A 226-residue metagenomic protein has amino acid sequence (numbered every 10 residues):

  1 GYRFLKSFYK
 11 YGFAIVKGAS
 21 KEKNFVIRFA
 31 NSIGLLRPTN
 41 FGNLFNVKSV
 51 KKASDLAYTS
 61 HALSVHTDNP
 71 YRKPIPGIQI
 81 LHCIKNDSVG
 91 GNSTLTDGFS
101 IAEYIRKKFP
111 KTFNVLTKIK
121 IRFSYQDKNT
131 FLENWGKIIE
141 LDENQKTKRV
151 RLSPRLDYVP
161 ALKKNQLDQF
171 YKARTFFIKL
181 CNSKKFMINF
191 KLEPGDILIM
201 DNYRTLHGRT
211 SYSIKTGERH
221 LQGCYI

Functional and structural regions predicted by a protein language model:
G1-I226: Active-site environment of non-heme Fe oxygenases that use a 2-His-1-carboxylate facial triad
